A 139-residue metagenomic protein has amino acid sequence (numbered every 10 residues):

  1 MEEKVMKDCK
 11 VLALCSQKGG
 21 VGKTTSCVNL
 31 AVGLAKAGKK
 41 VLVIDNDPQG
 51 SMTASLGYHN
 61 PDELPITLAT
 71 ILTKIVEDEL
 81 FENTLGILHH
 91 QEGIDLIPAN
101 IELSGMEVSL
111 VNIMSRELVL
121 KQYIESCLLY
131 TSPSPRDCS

Functional and structural regions predicted by a protein language model:
M1-S139: P-loop NTP-binding core
